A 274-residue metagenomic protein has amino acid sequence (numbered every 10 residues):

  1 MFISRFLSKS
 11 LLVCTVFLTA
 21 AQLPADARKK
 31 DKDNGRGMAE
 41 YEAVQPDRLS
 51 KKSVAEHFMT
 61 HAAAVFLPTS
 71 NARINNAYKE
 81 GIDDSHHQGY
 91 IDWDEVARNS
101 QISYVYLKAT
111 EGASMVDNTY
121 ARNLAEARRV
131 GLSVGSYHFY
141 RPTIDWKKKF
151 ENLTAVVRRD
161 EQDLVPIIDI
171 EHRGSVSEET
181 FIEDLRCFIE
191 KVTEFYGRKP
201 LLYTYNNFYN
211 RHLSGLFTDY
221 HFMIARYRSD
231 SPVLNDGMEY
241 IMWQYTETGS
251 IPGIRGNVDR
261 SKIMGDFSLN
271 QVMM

Functional and structural regions predicted by a protein language model:
F2-L11: Bacterial N-terminal signal peptides that target proteins for export
S10-T19: Bacterial N-terminal signal peptides
L23-A27: Sec/Tat signal peptide C-region and signal peptidase I cleavage site
R28-D84, F217-M274: Functionally critical loop-and-helix segments that line ligand-binding/catalytic clefts of soluble enzyme domains
R73-N76, A97-Q101, R128-V130, R159-Q162 (+3 more regions): Extracellular/periplasmic catalytic domains that process cell-envelope and extracellular macromolecules
I74-G89, K108-L185, E194-F195: Substrate-binding cleft of extracellular glycoside hydrolase catalytic domains
Q88-A109: Catalytic domains of carbohydrate-active enzymes, especially glycoside hydrolases
L164-G237: Catalytic domains of cell-wall/extracellular-matrix polysaccharide-remodeling enzymes, centered on de-N-acetylation
